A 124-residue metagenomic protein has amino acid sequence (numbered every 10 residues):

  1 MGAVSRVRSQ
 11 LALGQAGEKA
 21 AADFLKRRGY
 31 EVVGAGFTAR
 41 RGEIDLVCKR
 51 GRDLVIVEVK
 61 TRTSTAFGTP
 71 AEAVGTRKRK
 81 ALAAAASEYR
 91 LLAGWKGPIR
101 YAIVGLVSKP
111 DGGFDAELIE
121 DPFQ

Functional and structural regions predicted by a protein language model:
M1-A35: Acidic-basic catalytic patches of nuclease active cores, encompassing PD-(D/E)XK and other metal-cofactor nuclease
R8-A16, R41, T65, T69-K80 (+1 more regions): Residues at secondary-structure transition points
E18, E43-D45, E58, K78 (+1 more regions): Acidic active-site catalytic centers that drive phospho-/nucleotidyl reactions and related ester hydrolyses
L25, I44-P70, V74, L82: Conserved catalytic cores of phosphodiester-cleaving nucleases, focusing on short active-site segments
Y30, A35-T38, T61-R62, G68-A81 (+3 more regions): Amphipathic, hydrophobic secondary-structure cores in small proteins
A35-T38, E43-I44, V104-V107: Short, solvent-exposed loop/turn elements at beta->coil junctions and helix N-caps that rim active or binding pockets
L92-Q124: Domain-level recognition of nuclease-like catalytic cores that cleave nucleotide substrates
